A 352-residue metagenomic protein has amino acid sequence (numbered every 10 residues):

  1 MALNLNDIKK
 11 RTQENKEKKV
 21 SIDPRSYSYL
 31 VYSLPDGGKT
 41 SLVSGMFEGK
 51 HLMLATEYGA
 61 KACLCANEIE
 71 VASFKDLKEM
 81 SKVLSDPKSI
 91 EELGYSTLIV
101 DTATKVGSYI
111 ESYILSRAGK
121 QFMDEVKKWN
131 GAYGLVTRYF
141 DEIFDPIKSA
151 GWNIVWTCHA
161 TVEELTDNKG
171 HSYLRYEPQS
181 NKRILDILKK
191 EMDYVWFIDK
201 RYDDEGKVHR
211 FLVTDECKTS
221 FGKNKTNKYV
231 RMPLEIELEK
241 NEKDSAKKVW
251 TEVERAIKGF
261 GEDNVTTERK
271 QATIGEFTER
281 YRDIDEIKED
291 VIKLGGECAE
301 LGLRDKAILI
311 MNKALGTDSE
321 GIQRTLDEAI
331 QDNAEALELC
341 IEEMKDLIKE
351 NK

Functional and structural regions predicted by a protein language model:
A2-E14, K18-D23, S28-S33, G37-G38 (+3 more regions): Interfaces that engage single-stranded nucleic acids at replication/repair/recombination sites
Q13-E14, K19-V100, T104-Y109, T278-E279: Conserved P-loop
H51-M53, I154, V195-F197: Short, well-ordered beta-strand core segments
S81-W129, N241-S245, V249-R269: Long, low-complexity, intrinsically disordered polar/charged segments
K82-S85, D141-D145, G296: Surface-exposed alpha-helical segments enriched in charged/polar residues
L93, A150, K190: Structured loop/turn residues at beta-strand edges in well-structured enzyme cores
K105-R183: P-loop NTPase motor core
E163-Y281: Conserved GTP-binding G-domain of TRAFAC-class P-loop NTPases and closely related GTPase folds
